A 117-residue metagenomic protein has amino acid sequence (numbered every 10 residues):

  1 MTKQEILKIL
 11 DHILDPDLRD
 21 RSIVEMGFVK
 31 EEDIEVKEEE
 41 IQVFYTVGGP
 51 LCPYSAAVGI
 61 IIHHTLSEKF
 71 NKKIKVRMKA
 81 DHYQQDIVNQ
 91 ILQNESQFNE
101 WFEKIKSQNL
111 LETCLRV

Functional and structural regions predicted by a protein language model:
M1-V117: Domain-level signature for proteins that mediate thiol-based redox and metal-cofactor handling
